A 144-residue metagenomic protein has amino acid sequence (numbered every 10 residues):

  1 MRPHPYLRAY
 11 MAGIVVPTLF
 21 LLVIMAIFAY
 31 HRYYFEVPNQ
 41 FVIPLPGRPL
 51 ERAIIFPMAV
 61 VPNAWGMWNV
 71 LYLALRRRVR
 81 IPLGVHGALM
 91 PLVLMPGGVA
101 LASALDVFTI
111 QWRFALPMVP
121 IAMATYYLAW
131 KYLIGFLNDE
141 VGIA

Functional and structural regions predicted by a protein language model:
M1-P49, A53-P57: N-terminal signal-anchor transmembrane alpha-helix
Y10, P49-V61, A88-M90, A115-T125: Alpha-helical transmembrane segments of polytopic membrane proteins
I24-I27, A64-W68, G98, Y126 (+1 more regions): Alpha-helical transmembrane segments of polytopic integral membrane proteins, especially the permease/helical cores
A26-N39, L75, A100-I110: Juxtamembrane "helix-exit" motif on the non-cytosolic side of transmembrane helices
P46-R77: Short, well-structured hydrophobic secondary-structure segments
G66-P96: Loop-to-transmembrane helix junctions at the membrane interface
V85-I110, Y126: C-terminal halves and exits of single transmembrane alpha-helices
V107-A144: Alpha-helical membrane-associated segments of multi-pass integral membrane proteins
